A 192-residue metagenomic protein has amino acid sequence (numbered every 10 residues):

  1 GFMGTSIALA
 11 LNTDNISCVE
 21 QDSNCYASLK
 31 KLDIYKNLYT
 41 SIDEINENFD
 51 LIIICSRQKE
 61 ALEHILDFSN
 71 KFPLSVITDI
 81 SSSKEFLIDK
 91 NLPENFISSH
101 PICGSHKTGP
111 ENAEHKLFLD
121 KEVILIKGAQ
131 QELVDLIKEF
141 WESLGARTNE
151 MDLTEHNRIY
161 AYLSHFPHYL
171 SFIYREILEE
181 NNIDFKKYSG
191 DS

Functional and structural regions predicted by a protein language model:
G1-E44, L51: NAD(P)+-binding Rossmann beta1-loop-alpha1 motif at the extreme N-terminus of oxidoreductases
N15-S17, N95, E122, R147: Residues at the starts of beta-strands that form the adenosine-phosphate
Q21-S23, S56-R57, I80-S82: Short beta->alpha hinge that forms the Motif I/post-I loop of the SAM-binding pocket
S28, N48-D50, L87-K90, H106-N112 (+1 more regions): Short, charged, surface-exposed secondary-structure boundary motifs
E47-N48, D120: Alpha-helix C-terminal capping/helix-to-coil transition sites in glycosyltransferase folds
I52-I53, T78: N-terminal Rossmann-like NAD(P) cofactor-binding module of classical short-chain dehydrogenase/reductase
L62-E111: Rossmann-like NAD(P)(H) cofactor-binding subdomain of soluble oxidoreductases
H115-S192: Internal alpha-helical scaffold of NAD(P)-dependent oxidoreductase catalytic cores
